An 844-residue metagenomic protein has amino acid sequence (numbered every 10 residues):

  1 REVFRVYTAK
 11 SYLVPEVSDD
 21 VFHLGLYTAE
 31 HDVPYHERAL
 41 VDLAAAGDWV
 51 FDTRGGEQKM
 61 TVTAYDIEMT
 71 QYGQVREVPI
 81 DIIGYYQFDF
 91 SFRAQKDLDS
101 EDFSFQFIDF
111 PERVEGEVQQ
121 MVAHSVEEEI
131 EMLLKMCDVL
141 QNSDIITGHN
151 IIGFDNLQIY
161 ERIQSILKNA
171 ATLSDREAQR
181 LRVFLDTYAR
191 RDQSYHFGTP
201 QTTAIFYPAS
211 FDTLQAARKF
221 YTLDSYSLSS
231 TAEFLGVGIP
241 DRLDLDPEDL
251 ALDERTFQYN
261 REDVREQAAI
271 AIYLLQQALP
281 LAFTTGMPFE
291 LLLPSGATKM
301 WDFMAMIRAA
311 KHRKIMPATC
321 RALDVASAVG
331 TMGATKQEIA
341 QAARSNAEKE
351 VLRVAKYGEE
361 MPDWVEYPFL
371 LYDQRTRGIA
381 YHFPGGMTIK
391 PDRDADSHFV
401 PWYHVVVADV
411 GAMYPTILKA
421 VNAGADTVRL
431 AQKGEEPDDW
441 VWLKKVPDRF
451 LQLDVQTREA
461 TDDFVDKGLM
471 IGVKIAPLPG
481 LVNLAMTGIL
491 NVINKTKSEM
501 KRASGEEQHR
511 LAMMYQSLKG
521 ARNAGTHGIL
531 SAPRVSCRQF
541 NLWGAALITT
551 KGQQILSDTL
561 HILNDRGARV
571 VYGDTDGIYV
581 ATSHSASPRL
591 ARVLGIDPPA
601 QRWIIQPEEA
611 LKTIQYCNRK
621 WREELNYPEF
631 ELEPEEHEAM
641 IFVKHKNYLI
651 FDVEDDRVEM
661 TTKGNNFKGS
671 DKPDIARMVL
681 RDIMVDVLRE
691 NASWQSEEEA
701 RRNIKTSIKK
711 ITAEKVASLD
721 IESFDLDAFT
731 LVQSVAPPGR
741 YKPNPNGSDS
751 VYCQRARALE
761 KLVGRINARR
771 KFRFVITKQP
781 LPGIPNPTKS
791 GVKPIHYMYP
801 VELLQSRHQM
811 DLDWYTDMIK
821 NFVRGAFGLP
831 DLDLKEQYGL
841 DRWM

Functional and structural regions predicted by a protein language model:
R1-Q58: N-terminal accessory regions of nucleic-acid-interacting proteins
V3, K59-V62, I82, G567: Beta-strand-rich binding-surface signature of beta-sandwich/beta-barrel folds used to engage anionic ligands
K59-Q71, V406-A408: Two-metal-ion RNase H-like nuclease active-site motif
V75-M844: Conserved acidic
